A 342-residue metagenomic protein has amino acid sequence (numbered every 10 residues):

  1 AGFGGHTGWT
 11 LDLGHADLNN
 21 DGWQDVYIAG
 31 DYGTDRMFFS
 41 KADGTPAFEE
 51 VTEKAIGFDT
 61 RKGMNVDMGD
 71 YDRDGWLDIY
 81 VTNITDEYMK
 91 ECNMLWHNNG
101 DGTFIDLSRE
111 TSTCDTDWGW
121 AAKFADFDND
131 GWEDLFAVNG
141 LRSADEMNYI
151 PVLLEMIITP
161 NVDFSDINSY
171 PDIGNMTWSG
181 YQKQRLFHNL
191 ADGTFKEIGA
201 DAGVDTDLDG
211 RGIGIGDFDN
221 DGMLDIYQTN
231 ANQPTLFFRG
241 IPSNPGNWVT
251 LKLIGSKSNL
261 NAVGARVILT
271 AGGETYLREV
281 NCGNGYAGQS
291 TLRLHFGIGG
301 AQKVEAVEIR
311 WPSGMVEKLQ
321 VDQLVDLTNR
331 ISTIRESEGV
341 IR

Functional and structural regions predicted by a protein language model:
A1-G8, F39-R61, C92, W96-D117 (+5 more regions): Blade-edge motifs of beta-propeller repeat domains
A1-L18, G22-Q24, A29-G33: Solenoidal tandem-repeat scaffolds enriched in leucines and small polar residues
L11-N20, F39, G63-R73, H97 (+2 more regions): Beta-propeller blade termini
A16, A29, G69, T82 (+5 more regions): Surface-exposed loop and edge beta-strand positions of immunoglobulin-like domains
D21, D25-G30, I79-N83, L135-N139 (+2 more regions): Hydrophobic beta-strand segments that make up the repeating blades of beta-propeller and related beta-repeat
G30-G33, D86-E91, T177-Q182, N232-Q233: Short, solvent-exposed loop/turn segments at conserved positions within beta-propeller repeat blades
T34-F38, M89-C92, D145-Y149, P234-F238: Structural motif
S179-Q182, T194-G210, I215-R342: Gly/Ser/Thr/Pro-enriched helix-cap/hinge segments flanking short amphipathic alpha-helices
